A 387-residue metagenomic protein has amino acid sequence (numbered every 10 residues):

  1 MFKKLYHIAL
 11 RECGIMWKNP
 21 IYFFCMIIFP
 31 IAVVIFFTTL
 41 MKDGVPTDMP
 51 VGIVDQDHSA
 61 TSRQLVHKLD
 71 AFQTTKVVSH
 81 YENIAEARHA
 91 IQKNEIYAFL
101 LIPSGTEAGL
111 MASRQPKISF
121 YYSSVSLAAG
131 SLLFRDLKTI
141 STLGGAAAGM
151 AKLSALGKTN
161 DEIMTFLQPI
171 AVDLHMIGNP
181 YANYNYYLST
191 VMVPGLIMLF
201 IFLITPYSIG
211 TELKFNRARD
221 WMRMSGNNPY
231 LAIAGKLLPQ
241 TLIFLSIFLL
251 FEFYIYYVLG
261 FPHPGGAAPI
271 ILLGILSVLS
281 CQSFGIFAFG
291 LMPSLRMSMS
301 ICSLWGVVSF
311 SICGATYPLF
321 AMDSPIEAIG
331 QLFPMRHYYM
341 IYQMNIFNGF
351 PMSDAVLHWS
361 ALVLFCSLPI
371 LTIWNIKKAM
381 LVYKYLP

Functional and structural regions predicted by a protein language model:
M1-Y186, W374, K378-L381, L386-P387: Extracytoplasmic/periplasmic domains immediately adjacent to an N-terminal transmembrane anchor in multi-pass membrane
F2, Y6-L10, Y186, S225-G226 (+4 more regions): Alpha-helical membrane-protein architecture signal
P20-I21, Y230, R296: Residues that define the loop-to-transmembrane-helix transition and helix capping in multi-pass membrane transporters
F23, I27, L196, T241-L249 (+2 more regions): Hydrophobic alpha-helical transmembrane bundles that constitute the permease/transmembrane domains of multi-pass
M26-I27, T190, G314, G330: Hydrophobic alpha-helical transmembrane segments of integral membrane proteins, especially lipid-exposed positions
A32-I35, H175-I255: Hydrophobic alpha-helical transmembrane segments of multi-pass membrane transport proteins
H58, L250, Y254, P262-P387: Membrane-spanning alpha-helical segments of multipass transporters and channels
